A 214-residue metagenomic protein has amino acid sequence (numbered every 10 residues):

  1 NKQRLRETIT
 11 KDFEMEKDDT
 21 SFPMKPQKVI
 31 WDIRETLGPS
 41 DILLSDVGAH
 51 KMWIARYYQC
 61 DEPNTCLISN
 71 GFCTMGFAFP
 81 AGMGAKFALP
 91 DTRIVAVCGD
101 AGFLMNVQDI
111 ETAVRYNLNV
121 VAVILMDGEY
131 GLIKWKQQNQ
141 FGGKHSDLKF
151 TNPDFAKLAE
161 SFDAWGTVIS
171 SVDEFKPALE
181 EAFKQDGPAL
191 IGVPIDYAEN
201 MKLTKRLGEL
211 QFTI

Functional and structural regions predicted by a protein language model:
R4-A85: Active-site diphosphate/adenylate-binding microenvironment
E16, Q138-A178: Conserved thiamine diphosphate
V47-K51, M126-E129, P194-E199: Glycine-rich beta-alpha junction loops
M52-Y130: Thiamine diphosphate
S69-T74, G142-F150, I214: A short acidic, glycine-rich active-site loop that binds or catalyzes chemistry on phosphate/adenosine moieties
I110-E111, L132-Q140: Active-site-proximal loop->helix
Q138, V172-I214: Glycine/aspartate-rich loop-and-adjacent alpha/beta segment that forms the canonical ThDP
